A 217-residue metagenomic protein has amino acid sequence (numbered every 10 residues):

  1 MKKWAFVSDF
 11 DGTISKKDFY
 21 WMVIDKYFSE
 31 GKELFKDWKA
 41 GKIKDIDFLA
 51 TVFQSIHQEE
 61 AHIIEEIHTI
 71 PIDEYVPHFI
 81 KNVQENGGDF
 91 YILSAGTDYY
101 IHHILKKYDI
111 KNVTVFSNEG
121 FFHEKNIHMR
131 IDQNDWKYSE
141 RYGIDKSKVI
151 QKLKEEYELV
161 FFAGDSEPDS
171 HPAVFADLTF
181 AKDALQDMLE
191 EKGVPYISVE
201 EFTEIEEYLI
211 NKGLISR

Functional and structural regions predicted by a protein language model:
M1-D11, T69-K81: An N-terminal domain-start capping segment
M1-Q54: Active-site neighborhood of HAD-like aspartate-dependent phosphohydrolases
K2-F6, F10, F53-I56, E60-I64 (+1 more regions): Long, low-complexity, intrinsically disordered polar/charged segments
T13, L93-S94: Ser/Thr-glycine-rich phosphate-binding loops at phosphate-binding pockets of nucleotides, nucleotide cofactors
I14-S15, G41-D47, I63-H68, Q133 (+1 more regions): Short acidic/polar alpha-helix capping motifs at helix-coil junctions
G31-K36, E60-I63, I110-V115: Short, surface-exposed acidic
I46-H78, N86-G88: Metal-dependent phosphoesterase signature
Y75-D89, G96-R217: C-terminal cap/substrate-recognition subdomain and adjoining C-terminal extension of metal-dependent phosphatase-like
